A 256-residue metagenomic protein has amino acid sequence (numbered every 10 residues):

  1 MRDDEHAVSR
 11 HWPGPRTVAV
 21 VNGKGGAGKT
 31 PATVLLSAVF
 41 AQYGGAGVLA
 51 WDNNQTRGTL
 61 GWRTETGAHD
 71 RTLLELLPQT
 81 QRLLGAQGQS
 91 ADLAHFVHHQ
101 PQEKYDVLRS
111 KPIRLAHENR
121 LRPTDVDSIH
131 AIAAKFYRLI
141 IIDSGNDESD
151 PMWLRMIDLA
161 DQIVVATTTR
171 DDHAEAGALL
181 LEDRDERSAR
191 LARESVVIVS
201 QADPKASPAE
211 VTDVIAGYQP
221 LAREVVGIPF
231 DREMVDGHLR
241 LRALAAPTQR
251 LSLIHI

Functional and structural regions predicted by a protein language model:
M1-A19: Extreme N-terminal, non-catalytic leader segments that precede Walker-type/kinase nucleotide-binding cores
P15-Q55, G61-R63, A133: Walker A/P-loop phosphate-binding motif and the immediately C-terminal alpha-helix
Y43-Y105: Phosphate-binding loop that captures ATP/GTP phosphates
A91-L93, P101, R109-S144: Cytosolic-facing regulatory segments adjacent to core modules
M152-R170: Inter-motif core of Ras-like GTPase G domains
A178-R190: Conserved C-terminal guanine-recognition region of P-loop GTPase G domains, centered on the G4
Q201-P247: Beta-strand-loop-alpha "switch" segments that mediate conformational coupling across diverse proteins
I254-I256: Conserved small/polar residues in nucleotide/adenosyl-binding loops
